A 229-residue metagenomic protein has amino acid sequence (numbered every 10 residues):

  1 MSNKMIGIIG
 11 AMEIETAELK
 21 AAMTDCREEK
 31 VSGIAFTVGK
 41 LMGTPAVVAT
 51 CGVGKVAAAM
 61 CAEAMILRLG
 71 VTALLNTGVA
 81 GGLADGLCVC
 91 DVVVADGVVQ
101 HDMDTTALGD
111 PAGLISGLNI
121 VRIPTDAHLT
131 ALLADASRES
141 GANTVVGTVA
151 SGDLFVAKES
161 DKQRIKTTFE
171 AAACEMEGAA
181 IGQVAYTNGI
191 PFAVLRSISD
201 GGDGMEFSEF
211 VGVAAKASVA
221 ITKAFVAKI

Functional and structural regions predicted by a protein language model:
S2-E63: N-terminal short beta-loop-beta anion/metal-coordinating cradle
A22, H128-N143, V184, A220-K228: Generic non-transmembrane alpha-helical segments
A64-R68, G82, G86-L87, Q183-P191: Alpha-helix C-terminal capping segments
T72-A73: Structural motif
L83-F169: Mid-sequence, gly/pro-rich, charge-dense loop/helix-turn segments that line enzyme active sites
L154-G204: A C-terminal functional module that forms or caps the active site or interfaces directly with catalytic machinery
G202-I229: His/Asp/Glu-rich mid-to-C-terminal helical/loop segments that flank catalytic regions of hydrolases
